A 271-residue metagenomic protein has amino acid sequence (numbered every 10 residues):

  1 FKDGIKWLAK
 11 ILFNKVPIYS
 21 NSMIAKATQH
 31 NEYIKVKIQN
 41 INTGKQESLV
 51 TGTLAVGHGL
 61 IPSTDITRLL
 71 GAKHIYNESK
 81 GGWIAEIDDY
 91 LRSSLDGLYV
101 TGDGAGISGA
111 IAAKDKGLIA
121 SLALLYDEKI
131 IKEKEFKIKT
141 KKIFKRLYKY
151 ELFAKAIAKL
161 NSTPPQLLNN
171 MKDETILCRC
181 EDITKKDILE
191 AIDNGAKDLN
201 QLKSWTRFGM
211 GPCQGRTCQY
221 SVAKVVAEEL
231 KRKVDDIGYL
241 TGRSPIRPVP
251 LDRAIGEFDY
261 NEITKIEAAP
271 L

Functional and structural regions predicted by a protein language model:
F1-T206, M210-P212, R216-L271: Residues forming the flavin
